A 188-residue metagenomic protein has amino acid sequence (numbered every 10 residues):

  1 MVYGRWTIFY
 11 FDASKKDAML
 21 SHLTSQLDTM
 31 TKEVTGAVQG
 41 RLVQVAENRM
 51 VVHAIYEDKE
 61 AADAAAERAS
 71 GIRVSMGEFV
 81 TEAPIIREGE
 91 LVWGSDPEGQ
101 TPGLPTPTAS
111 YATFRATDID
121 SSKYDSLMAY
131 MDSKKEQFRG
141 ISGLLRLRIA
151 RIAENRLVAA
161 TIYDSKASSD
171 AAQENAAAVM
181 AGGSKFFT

Functional and structural regions predicted by a protein language model:
M1-V51, E57-T188: Short S/T/G/P-rich N-terminal loop/turn motif that feeds into the first structured element of a domain
